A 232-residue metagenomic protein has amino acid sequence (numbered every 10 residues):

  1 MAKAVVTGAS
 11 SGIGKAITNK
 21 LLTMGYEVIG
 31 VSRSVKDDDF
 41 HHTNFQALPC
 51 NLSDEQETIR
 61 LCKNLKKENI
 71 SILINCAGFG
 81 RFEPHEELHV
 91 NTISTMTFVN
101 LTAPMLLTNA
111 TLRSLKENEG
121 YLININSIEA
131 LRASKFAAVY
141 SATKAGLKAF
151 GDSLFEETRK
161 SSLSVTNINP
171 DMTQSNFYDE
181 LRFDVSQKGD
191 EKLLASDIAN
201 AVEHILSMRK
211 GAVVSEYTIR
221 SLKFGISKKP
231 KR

Functional and structural regions predicted by a protein language model:
S10, T18: N-terminal Rossmann NAD(P)H-binding glycine-rich loop of SDR-like oxidoreductase domains
C76-F82: Conserved NAD(P)H cofactor-binding loop of Rossmann-fold oxidoreductase domains
P84-H85, T92-S94: Substrate-binding pocket helix/loop in short-chain dehydrogenase/reductase
T108, T143: Active-site helix of classical SDR
S127: Residue(s) in the substrate-gating loop at a strand-loop-helix junction that position the organic substrate next
R132, S153-L163: Active-site-adjacent segment of SDR/Rossmann-fold oxidoreductases
N167-I168, V185-S227: C-terminal helical subdomain
